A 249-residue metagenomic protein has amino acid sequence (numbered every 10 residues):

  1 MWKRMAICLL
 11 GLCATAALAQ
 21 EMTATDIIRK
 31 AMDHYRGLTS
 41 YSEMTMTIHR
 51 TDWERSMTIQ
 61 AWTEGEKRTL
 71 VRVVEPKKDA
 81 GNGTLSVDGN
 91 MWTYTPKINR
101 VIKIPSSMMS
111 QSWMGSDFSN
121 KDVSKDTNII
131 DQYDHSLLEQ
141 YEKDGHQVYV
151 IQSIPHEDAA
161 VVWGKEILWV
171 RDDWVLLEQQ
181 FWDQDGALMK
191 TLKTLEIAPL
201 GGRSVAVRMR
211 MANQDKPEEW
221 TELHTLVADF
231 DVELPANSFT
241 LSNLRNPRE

Functional and structural regions predicted by a protein language model:
M1-R4: Positively charged n-region of N-terminal signal peptides that target proteins for export
A6-A16: Bacterial N-terminal signal peptides
Q20-Y41, T45, E54-R55, A80-G83 (+4 more regions): Flexible, processing/modification-adjacent segments and terminal tails in exported/periplasmic/extracellular proteins
A31, I59-T63, K193-P199: Extended lipid/amphipathic-ligand handling interfaces
S40-M44, T69-V71, E166, K190 (+1 more regions): One face of beta-strands
S42-K78: N-terminal, post-signal-peptide region of Sec/Tat-exported proteins
R68-T69, M91, V101, L176: Hydrophobic residues embedded in beta-strands of well-ordered beta-sheets
S124, H146-T240: Gly/Pro-enriched, hydrophobic low-complexity segments that function as extracytoplasmic propeptides/linkers
